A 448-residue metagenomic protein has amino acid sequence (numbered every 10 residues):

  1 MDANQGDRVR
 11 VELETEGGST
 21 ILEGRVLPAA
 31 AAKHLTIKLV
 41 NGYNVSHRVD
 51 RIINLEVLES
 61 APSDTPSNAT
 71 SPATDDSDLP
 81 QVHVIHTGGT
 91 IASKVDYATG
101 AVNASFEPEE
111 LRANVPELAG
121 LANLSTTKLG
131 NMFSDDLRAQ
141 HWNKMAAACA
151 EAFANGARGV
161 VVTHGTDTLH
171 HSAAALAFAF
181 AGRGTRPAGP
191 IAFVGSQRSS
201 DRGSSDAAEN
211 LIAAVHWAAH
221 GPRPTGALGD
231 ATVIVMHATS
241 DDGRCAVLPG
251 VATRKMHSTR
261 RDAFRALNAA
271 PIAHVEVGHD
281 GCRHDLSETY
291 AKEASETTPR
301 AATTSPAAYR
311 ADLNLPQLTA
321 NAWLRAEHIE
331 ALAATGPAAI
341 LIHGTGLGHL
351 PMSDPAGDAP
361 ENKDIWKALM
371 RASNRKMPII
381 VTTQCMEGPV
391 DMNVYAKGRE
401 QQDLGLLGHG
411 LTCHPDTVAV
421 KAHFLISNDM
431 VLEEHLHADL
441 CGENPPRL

Functional and structural regions predicted by a protein language model:
M1-S77: Conserved RNA-binding domains used in RNP assembly and mRNA/RNA metabolism
V45-H47, Q197-H279: Internal gly/pro-rich beta-alpha loop/helix module that stabilizes soluble enzyme cofactors or their anionic handles
I85-H86, D96, E107, A113-L118 (+2 more regions): Accessory alpha-helical/coil subdomains and C-terminal extensions that flank or cap enzyme catalytic cores
A98-S105, A174-A192, A207-A213, W217 (+2 more regions): A glycine- and small-aliphatic-rich helix-loop capping segment at beta-alpha/alpha-beta transitions that lines
N123-A152, T319-A333: Glycine-rich oxoanion-binding loops at beta->alpha junctions
V162-G189, M352-W366: Short Gly/Thr/Asp-enriched flexible loops that form oxyanion-binding sites at enzyme active sites
I342, L347-D391: CN hydrolase (nitrilase-like) catalytic-core segments centered on the catalytic cysteine and neighboring Lys/Glu
E387, D391-V431: Interaction/scaffold regions that mediate signaling and macromolecular assembly across diverse proteins
